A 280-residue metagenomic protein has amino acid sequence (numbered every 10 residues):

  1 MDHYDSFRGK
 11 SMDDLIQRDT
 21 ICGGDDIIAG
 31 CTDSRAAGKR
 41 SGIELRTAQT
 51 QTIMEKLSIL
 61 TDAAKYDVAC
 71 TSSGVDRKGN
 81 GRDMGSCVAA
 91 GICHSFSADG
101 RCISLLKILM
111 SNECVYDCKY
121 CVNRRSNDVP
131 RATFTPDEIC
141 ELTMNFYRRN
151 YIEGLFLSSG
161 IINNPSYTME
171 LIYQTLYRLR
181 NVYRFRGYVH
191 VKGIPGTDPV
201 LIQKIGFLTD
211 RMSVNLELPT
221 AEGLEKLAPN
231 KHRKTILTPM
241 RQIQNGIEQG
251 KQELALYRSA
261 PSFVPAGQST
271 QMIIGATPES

Functional and structural regions predicted by a protein language model:
M1-E113: Flexible, acidic/Gly-rich N-terminal and inter-domain linker regions that tether and position cofactor-handling modules
A29, I108-D137: Canonical Radical SAM [4Fe-4S] cluster-binding loop centered on the CxxxCxxC motif and its immediate flanking residues
D76, S97, S104, V115-D128 (+2 more regions): Mobile, glycine- and charge-enriched loop segments and immediately flanking short secondary-structure elements within
L105, L157, V214: Conserved, mostly hydrophobic/aromatic
N123-V129, L155-P165, V189, L224: Short acidic, glycine/Ser/Thr-rich loop/turn "cap" segments at secondary-structure junctions
R125-L155: Conserved alpha-helical substructure of the radical SAM core
C140, N163-S280: Conserved AdoMet/S-adenosylmethionine-binding subsite of the radical SAM
